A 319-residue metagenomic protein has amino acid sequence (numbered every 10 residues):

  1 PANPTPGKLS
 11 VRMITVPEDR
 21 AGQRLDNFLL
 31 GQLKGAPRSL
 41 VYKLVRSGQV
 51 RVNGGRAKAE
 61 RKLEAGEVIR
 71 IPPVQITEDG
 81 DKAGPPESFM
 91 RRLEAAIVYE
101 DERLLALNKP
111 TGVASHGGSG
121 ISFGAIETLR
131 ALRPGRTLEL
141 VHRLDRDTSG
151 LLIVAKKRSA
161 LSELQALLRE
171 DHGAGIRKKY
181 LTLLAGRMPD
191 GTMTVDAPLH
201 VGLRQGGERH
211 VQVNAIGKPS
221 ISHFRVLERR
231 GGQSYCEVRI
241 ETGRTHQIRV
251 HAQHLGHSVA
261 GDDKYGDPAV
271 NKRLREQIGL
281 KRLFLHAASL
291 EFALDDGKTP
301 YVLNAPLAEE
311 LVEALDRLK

Functional and structural regions predicted by a protein language model:
P1-Q205, P300, P306-L318: RNA pseudouridine synthases
E78-G80, Q205-E208, P219-I221, A269-R275: Short Pro/Gly-enriched beta-strand edge/turn motifs at strand-loop
A83-P85, L93-E94, G207-V213, L274-G279: Short, P/G- and charge-enriched loop/turn segments at secondary-structure junctions
S88-R92, V213-S222, F284-L285: Short coil-to-beta-strand transition motifs
I97, L184, H223-V226, V259: Conserved hydrophobic positions within beta-strands
S122-A125, L129, R158-A160, G231-E291 (+2 more regions): Pseudouridine synthase
R143-R146, I216, E228-R230: A short beta-turn/loop motif at secondary-structure boundaries
